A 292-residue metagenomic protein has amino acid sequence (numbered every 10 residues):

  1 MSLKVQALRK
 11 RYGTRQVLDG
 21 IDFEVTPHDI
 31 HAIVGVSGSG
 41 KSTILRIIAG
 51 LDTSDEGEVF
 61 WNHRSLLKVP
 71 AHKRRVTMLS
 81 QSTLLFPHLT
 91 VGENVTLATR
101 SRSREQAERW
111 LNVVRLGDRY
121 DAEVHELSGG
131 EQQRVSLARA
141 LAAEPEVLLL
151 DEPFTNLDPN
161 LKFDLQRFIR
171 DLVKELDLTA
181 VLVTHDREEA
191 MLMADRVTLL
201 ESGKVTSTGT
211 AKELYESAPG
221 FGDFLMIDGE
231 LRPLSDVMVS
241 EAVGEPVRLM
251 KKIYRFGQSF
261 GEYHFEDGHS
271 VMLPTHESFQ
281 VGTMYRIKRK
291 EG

Functional and structural regions predicted by a protein language model:
S65-M78: ABC ATPase NBD coupling module
R104-R119, H125, R170-K174: Conserved ABC ATPase "signature" region
E123-L127, E131-Q133: Conserved ABC ATPase signature
A142-E146: A short, proline-enriched helix->beta-strand linker immediately N-terminal to the Walker B motif in ABC-type P-loop
L148-E152: Catalytic Walker B motif of ABC-type/P-loop ATPase nucleotide-binding domains
T208-G209: ABC ATPase "signature
